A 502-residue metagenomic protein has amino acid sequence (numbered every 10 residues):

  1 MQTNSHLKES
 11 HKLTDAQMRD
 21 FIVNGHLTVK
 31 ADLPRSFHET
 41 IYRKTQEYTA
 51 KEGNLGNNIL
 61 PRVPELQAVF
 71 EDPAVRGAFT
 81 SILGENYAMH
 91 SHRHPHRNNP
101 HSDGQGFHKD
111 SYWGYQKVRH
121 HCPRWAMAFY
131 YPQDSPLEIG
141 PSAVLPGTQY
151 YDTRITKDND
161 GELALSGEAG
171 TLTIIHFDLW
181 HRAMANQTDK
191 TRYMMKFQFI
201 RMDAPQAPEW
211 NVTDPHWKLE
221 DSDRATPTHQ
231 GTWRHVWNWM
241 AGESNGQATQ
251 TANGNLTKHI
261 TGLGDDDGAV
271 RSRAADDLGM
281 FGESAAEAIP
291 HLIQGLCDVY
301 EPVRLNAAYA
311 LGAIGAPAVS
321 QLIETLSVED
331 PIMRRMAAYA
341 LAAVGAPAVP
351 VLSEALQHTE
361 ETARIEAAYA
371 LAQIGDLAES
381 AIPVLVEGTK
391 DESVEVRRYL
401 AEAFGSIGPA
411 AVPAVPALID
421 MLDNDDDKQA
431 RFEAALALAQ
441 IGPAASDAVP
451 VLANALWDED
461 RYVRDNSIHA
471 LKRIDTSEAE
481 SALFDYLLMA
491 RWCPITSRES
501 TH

Functional and structural regions predicted by a protein language model:
M1-V118: Non-heme Fe(II)-dependent double-stranded beta-helix
D103-S166: Catalytic core of non-heme Fe(II) oxygenases with the double-stranded beta-helix
S166-H181: Conserved metal-binding segment of the jelly-roll/cupin
M184-T261, R271-S272: Non-heme Fe(II)/2-oxoglutarate
A225-T251, A269-S284, Q294, P302-P317 (+10 more regions): Structural detector for internal amphipathic alpha-helices that build alpha-solenoid repeat scaffolds
K258-D266, H291-V299, Q321-E329, V351-T359 (+4 more regions): Alpha-solenoid HEAT/Armadillo-like helical repeat scaffolds in large eukaryotic proteins
